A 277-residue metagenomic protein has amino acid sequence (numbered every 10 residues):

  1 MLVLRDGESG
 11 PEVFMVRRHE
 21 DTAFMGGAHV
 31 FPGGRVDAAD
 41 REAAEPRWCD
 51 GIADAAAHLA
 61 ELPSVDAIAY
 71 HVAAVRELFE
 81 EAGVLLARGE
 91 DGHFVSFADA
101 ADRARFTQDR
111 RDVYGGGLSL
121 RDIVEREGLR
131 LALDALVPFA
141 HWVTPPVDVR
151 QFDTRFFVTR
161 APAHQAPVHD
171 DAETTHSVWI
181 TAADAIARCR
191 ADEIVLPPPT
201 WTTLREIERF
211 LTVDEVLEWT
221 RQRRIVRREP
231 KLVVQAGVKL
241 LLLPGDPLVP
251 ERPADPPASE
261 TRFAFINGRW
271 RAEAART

Functional and structural regions predicted by a protein language model:
M1-T277: N-terminal leader/linker segments that precede catalytic domains of diphosphate-processing enzymes
